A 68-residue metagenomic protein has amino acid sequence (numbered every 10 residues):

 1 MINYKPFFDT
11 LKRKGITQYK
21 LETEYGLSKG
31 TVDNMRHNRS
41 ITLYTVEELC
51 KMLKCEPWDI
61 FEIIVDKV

Functional and structural regions predicted by a protein language model:
M1-Y19: A short, Lys/Arg-rich alpha-helix, primarily the initiator
D9-R13, N34, F61-V68: Short, charged recognition helix plus adjacent turn of helix-turn-helix-like nucleic-acid-binding domains
L11, E22, C50: The alpha-helix within a helix-turn-helix
T17, T42-T45, E56: Residues that mark the N-terminal boundary/hinge immediately upstream of a DNA-recognition element
Y19, G30, W58: Key DNA-contact positions within bacterial/archaeal DNA-binding proteins
G26-I41: Recognition helix of helix-turn-helix/homeodomain-like DNA-binding domains that insert into the DNA major groove
N38-K51: Short, basic-rich loop-to-helix N-cap that marks the start of a DNA-contacting helix
